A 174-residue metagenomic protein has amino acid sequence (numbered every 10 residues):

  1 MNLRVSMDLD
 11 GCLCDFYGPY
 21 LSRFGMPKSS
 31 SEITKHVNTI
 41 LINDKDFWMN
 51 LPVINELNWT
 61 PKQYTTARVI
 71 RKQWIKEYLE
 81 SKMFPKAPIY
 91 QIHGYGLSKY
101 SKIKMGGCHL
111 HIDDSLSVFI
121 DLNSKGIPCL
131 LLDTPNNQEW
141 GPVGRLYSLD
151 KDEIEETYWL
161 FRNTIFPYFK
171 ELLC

Functional and structural regions predicted by a protein language model:
M1, I103-G107, N123: Flexible, charged surface loops at secondary-structure boundaries
M1-D44: Active-site neighborhood of HAD-like aspartate-dependent phosphohydrolases
G11-C14, P19-Y20, P61-T65, Y95-L97 (+2 more regions): Short, solvent-exposed loop/turn segments at secondary-structure junctions
S31-N58, K62-Q73: Short, acidic loop-to-helix structural element flanking the phosphoryl-transfer center in phosphate-processing enzymes
W59-L110, L116: Substrate-recognition "cap/lid" segment bordering the active-site pocket of phosphatases
I89-G94, G144-N163, Y168: Short acidic-hydrophobic, aromatic-tinged amphipathic segments that line or gate anion-handling sites
L110-E153: Acidic, Mg2+-coordinating phosphoryl-transfer loop and its flanking beta/alpha structural elements, shared across
